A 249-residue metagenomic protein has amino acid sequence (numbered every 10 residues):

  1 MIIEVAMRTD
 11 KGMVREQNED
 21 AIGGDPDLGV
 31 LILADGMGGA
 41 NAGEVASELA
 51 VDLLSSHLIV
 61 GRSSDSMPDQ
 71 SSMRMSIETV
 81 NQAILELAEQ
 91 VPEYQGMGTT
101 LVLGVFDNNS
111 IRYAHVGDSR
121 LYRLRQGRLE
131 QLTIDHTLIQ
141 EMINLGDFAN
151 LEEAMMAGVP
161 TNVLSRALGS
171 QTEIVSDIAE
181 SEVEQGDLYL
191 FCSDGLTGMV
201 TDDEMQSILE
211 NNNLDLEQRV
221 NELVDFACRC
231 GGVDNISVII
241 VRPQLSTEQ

Functional and structural regions predicted by a protein language model:
M1-Q249: PP2C/PPM-type serine/threonine phosphatase catalytic domain
